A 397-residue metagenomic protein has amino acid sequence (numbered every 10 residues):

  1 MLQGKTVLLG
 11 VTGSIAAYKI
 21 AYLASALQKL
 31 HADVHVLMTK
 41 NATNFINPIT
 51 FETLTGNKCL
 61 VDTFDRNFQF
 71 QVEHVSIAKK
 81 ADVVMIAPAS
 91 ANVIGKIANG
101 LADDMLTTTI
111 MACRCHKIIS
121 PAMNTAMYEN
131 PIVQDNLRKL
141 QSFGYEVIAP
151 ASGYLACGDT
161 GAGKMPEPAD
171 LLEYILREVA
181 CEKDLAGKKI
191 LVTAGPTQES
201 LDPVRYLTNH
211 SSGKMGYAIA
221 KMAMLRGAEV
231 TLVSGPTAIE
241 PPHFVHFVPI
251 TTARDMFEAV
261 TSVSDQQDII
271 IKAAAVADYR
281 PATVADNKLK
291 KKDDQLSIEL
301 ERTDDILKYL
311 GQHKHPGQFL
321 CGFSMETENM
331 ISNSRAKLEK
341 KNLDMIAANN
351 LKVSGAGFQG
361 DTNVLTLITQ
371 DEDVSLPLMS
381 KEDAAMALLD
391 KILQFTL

Functional and structural regions predicted by a protein language model:
M1-I118, N124-G213, Y217-L397: A cross-family phosphate/adenosyl-ligand binding-site feature
